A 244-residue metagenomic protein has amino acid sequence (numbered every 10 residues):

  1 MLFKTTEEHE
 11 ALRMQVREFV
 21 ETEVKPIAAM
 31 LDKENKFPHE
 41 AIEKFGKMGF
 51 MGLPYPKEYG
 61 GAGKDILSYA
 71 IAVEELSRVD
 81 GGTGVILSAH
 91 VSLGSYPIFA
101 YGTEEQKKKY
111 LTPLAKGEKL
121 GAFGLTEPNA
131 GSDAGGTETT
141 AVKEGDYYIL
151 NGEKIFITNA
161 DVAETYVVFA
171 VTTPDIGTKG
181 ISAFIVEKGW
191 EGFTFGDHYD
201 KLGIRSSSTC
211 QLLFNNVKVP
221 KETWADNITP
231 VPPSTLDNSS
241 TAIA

Functional and structural regions predicted by a protein language model:
L2-E7, L12, R78, F193-A244: Glycine-rich beta->alpha junctions and the first turn(s) of the following alpha-helix
V16-T22, G102-K109, G145-N151, A183-G192 (+2 more regions): Long, well-ordered alpha-helical segments
P26-M48: Short secondary-structure junction/hinge motifs that connect adjacent elements
K47-E118, T158-T165, G177: Internal helix-loop-helix
R78, A130-G131, I155-A160, I204: Glycine-rich phosphate/pyrophosphate-binding beta-alpha loops
G117-L125: A short, Trp-centered hydrophobic/proline-enriched beta-strand micro-motif
T139-V142: A structural signal for short hydrophobic beta-strand segments in well-ordered beta-sheet cores
Y147, N151-G196: A short core secondary-structure module
